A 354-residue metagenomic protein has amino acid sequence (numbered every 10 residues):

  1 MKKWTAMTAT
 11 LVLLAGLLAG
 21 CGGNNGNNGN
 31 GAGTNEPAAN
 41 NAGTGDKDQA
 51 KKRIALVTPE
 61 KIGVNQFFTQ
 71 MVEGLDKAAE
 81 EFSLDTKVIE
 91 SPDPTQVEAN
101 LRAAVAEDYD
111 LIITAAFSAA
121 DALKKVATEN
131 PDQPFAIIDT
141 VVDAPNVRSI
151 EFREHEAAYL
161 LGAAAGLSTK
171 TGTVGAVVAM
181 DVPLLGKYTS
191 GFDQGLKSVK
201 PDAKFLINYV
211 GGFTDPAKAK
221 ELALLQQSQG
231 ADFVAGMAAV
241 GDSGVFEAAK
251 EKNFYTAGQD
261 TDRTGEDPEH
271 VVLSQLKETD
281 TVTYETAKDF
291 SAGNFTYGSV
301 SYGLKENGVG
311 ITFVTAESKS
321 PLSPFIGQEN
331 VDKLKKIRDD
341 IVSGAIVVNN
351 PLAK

Functional and structural regions predicted by a protein language model:
M1-T8: Bacterial N-terminal signal peptides that target proteins for export
L11-A15: Alpha-helical transmembrane segments
G16-G20: C-terminal motif of bacterial Sec signal peptides marking the signal peptidase cleavage site
N25-K354: A residue-level marker of the well-folded mature domains of exported/periplasmic proteins
